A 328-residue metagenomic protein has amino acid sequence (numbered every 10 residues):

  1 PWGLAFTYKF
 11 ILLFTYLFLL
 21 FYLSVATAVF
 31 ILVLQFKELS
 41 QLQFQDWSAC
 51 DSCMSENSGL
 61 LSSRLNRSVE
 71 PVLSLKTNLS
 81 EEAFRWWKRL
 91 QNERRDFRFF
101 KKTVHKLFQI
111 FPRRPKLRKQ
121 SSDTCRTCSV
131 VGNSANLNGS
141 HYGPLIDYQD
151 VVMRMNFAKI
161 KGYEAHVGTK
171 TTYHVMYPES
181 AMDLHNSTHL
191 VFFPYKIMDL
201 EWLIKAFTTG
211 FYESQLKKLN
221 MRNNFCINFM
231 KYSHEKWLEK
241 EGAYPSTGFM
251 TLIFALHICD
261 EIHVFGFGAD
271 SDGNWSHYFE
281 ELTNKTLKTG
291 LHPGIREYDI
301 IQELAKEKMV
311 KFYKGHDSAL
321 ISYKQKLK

Functional and structural regions predicted by a protein language model:
W2-K328: Metal-ion/cofactor- or nucleotide/acyl-coenzyme-handling active-site neighborhoods
